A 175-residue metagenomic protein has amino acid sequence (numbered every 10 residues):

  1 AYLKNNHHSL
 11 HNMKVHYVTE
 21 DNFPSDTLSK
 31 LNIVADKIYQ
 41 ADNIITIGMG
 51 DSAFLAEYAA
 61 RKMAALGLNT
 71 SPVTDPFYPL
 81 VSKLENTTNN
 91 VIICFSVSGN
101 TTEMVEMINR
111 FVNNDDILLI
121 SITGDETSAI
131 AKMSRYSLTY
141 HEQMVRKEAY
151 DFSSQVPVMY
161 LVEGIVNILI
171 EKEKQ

Functional and structural regions predicted by a protein language model:
A1-K30: HTH-adjacent hinge/linker in prokaryotic transcriptional regulators
S29-A41: Glycine-rich phosphate/diphosphate-binding loops that line cofactor/substrate pockets in enzymes
Y39-Y160, G164-K174: Glycine-rich phosphate-binding loops that contact phosphosugars or nucleotide phosphates
